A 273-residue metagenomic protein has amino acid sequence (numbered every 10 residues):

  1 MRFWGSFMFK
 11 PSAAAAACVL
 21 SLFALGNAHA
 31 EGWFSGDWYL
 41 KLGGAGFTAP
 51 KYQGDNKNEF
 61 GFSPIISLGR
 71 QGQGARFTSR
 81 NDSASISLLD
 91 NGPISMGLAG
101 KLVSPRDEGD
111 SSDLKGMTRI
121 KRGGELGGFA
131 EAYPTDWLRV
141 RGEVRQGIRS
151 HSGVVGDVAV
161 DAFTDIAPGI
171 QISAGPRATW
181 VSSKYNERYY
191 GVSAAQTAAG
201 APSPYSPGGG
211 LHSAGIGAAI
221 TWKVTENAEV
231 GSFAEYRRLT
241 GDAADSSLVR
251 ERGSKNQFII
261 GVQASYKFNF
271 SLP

Functional and structural regions predicted by a protein language model:
A30-A75, A84, S95, R106 (+1 more regions): Short glycine/proline- and aromatic-enriched beta-strand/turn motifs that initiate or cap beta-hairpins
W38, N58-P64, I120-L126, S152-G156 (+2 more regions): Residues that define the transmembrane beta-barrel architecture of outer-membrane proteins
L40, Q73-F77, I94, D136-V140 (+4 more regions): Repeated loop/turn-to-beta-strand initiation elements of outer-membrane beta-barrel proteins
L42-P50, A75-S83, S111-K115, L138-I148 (+1 more regions): Transmembrane beta-strand segments that form the barrel wall of outer-membrane beta-barrel proteins
L42-T48, L98-S104, G128, G142-Q146 (+2 more regions): Transmembrane beta-barrel strands of outer-membrane/channel proteins
S63-G69, V160, K255-P273: Outer-membrane beta-barrel "beta-signal"
L68-R70, L88, A132, Q146 (+4 more regions): Residue-level signature of outer-membrane beta-barrel architecture
D107-M117, S173-G215: Outer-membrane beta-barrel translocator/channel fold
